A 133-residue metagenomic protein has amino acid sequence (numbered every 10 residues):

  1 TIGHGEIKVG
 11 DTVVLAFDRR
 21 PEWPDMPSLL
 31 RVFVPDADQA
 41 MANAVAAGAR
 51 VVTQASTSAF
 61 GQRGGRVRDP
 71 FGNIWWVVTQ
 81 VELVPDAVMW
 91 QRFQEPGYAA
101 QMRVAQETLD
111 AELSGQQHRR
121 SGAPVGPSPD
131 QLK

Functional and structural regions predicted by a protein language model:
T1, L15-D18, P85: A short, acidic/glycine-rich surface segment
T1-G3, D25-M26, S58-R63: Short acidic/glycine-enriched loop/turn segments that link adjacent beta-strands
T1-V13: Core segments of cupin and vicinal oxygen chelate
T12-L15, G72-I74: Short, charged/polar, Gly/Pro-enriched secondary-structure boundary elements
A16-A47, T53-Q54: Helix-adjacent hinge/juxtasegments
M41-K133: Vicinal oxygen chelate
